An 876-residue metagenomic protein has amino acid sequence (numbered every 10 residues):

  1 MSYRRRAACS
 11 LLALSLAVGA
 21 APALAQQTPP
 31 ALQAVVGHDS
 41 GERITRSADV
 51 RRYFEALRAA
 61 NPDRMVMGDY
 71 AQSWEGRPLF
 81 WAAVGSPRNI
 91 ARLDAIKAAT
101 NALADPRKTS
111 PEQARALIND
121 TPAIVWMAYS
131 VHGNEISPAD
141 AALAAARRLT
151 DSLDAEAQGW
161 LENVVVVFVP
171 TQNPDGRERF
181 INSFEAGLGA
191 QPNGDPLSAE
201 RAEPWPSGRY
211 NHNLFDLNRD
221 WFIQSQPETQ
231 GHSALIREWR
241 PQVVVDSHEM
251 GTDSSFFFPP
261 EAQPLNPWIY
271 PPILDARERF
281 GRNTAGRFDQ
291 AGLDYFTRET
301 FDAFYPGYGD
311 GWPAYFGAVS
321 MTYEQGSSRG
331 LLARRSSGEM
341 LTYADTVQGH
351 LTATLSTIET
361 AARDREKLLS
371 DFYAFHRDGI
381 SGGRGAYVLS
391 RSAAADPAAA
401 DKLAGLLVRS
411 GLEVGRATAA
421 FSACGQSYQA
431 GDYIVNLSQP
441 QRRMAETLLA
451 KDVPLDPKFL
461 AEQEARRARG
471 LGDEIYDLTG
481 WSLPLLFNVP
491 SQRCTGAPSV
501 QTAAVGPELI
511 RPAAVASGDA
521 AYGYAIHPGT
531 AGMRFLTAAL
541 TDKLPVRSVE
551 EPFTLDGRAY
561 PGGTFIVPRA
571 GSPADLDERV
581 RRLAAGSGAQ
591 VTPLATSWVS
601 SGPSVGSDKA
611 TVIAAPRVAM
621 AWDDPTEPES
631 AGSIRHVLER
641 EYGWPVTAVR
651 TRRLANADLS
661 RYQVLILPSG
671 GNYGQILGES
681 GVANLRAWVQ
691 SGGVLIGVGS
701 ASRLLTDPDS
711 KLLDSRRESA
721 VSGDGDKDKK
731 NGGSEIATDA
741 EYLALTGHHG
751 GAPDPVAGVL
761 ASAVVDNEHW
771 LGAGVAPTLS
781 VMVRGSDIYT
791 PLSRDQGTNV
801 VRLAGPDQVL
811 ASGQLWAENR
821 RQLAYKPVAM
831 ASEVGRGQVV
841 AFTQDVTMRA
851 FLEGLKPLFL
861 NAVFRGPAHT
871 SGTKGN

Functional and structural regions predicted by a protein language model:
M1-L11: Bacterial N-terminal signal peptides that target proteins for export
C9-G19: Bacterial N-terminal signal peptides
A21-A25: Sec/Tat signal peptide C-region and signal peptidase I cleavage site
Q26-V165, N213, R219, S225-G231 (+6 more regions): Intrinsic-disorder/low-complexity accessory segments
A146-L149, N163-G187: Carboxylate/His-rich catalytic cores and anion/metal-binding grooves
P170-N173, F184, S247-S254, A701-S702: Short, solvent-exposed turn/loop segments enriched in Gly/Ser/Thr/Pro and often Arg
P196-F215, G725: Aromatic- and acidic-residue-enriched carbohydrate-binding clefts of CAZyme catalytic domains
D246-S247, L667: Conserved beta-strand positions
